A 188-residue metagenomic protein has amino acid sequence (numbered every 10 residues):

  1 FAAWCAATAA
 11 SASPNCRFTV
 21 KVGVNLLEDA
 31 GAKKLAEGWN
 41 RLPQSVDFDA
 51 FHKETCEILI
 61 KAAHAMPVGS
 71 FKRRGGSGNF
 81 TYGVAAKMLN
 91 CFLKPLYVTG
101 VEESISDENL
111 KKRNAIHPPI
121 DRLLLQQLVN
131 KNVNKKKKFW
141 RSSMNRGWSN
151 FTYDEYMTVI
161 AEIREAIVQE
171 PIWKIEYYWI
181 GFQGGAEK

Functional and structural regions predicted by a protein language model:
F1-N79: Phosphate/adenylate-binding glycine loop and adjacent helical scaffold
F1-W4, H64, S70, S77-K188: C-terminal accessory module of base-excision DNA glycosylases/AP lyases that mediates lesion recognition and DNA
